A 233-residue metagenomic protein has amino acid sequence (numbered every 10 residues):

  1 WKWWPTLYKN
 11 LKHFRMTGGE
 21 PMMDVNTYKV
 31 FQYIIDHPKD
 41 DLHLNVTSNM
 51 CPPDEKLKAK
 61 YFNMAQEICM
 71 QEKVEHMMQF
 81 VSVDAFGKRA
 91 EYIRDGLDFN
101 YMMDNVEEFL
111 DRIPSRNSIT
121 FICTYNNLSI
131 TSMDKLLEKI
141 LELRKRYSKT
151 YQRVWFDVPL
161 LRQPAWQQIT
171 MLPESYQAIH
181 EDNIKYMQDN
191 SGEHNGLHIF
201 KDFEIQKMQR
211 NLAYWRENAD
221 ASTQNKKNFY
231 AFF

Functional and structural regions predicted by a protein language model:
W3, N26-Y33, K60, M64 (+1 more regions): A short acidic, amphipathic alpha-helical/loop segment
W3-N10, I68-E75, N105-I119, L143 (+3 more regions): A structural motif corresponding to the C-terminal end of an alpha-helix and its immediate exit/capping segment
Y8-V25, H37-D104, N117-N127, T150-Q167: Core AdoMet radical
Q32-I35, Q66, E107-L110, E138-L141: Alpha-helical repeat scaffolds in large eukaryotic proteins
I35, F62, M103, E107-L110 (+3 more regions): Residue-level detector of alpha-helical secondary structure
N127-L143: Catalytic cores of alpha/beta
E142-F233: C-terminal accessory regions of radical SAM enzymes
